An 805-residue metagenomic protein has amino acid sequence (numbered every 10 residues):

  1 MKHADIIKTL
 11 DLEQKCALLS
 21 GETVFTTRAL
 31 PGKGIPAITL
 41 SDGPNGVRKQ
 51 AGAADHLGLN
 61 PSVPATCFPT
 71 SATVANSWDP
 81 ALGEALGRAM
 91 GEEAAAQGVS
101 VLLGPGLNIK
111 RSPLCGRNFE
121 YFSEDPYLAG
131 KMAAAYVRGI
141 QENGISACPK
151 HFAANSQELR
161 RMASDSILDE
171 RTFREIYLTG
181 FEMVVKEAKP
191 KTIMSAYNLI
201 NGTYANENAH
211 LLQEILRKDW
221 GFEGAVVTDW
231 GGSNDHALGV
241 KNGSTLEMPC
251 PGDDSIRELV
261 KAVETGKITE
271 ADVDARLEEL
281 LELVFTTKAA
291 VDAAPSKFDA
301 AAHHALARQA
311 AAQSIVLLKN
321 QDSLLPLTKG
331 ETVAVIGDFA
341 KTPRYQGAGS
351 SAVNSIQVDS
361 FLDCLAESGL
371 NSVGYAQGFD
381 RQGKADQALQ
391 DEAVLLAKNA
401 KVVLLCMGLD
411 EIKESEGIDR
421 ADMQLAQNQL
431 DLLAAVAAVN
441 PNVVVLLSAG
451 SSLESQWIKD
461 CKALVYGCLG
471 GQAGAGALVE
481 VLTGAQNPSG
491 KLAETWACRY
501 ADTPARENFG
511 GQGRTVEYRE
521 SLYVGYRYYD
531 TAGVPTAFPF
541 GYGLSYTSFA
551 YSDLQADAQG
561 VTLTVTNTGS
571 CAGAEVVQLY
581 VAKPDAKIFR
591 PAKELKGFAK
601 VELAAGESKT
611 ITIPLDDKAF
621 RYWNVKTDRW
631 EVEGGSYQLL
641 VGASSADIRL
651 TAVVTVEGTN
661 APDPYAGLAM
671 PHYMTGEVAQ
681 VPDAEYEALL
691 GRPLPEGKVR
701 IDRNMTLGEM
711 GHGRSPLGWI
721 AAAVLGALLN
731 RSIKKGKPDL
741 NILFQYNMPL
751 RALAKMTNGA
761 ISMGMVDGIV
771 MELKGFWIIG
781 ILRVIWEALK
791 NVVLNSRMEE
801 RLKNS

Functional and structural regions predicted by a protein language model:
M1-K618, Y622, S636-L640, S645 (+6 more regions): Glycoside hydrolase catalytic-domain context in secreted enzymes
D617-P664: Terminal connector regions
S645, A652-V724: Charged, amphipathic alpha-helical linkers/stalks
L689, P693-S805: Long, compositionally biased, glycine/small-hydrophobic-enriched stretches that function as flexible linkers, tethers
